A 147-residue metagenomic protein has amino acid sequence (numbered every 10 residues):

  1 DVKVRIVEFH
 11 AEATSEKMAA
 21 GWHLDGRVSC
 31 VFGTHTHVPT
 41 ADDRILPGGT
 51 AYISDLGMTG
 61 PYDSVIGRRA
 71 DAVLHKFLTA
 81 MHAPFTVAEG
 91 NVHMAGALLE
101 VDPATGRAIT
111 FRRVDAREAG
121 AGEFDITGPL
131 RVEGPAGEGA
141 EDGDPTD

Functional and structural regions predicted by a protein language model:
D1-E16: Short acidic, glycine-rich surface-loop motifs adjacent to enzyme active sites
K3-V4, V28-S29, G49-A51, G106-I109: A structural micro-motif
I6, H35, L99: Divalent metal-coordination and catalytic microenvironments
T14-V87: Conserved beta-sheet core of the metallophosphoesterase superfamily
V73-D147: A short C-terminal boundary segment appended to hydrolase-like catalytic domains
